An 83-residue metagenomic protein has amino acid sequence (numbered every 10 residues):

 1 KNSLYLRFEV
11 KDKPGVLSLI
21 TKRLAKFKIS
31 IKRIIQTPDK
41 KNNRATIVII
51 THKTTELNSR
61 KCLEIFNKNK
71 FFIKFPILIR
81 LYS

Functional and structural regions predicted by a protein language model:
K1-S83: A conserved regulatory-domain signal marking ACT and ACT-like small-molecule sensing domains and adjacent regulatory
